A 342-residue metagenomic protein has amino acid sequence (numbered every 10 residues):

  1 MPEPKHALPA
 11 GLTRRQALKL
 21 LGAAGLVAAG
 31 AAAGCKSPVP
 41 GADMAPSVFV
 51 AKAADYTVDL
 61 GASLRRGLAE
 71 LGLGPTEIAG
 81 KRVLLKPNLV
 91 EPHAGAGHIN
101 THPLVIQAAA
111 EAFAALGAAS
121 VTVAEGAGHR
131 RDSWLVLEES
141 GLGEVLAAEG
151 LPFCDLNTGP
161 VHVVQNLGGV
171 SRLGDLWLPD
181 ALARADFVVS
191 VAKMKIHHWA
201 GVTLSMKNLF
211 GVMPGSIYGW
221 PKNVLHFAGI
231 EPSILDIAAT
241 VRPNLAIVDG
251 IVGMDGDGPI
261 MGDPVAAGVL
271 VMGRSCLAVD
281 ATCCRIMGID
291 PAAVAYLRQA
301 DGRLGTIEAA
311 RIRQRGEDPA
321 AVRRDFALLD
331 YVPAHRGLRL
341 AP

Functional and structural regions predicted by a protein language model:
P2-P342: N-terminal and secondary-structure boundary signal
